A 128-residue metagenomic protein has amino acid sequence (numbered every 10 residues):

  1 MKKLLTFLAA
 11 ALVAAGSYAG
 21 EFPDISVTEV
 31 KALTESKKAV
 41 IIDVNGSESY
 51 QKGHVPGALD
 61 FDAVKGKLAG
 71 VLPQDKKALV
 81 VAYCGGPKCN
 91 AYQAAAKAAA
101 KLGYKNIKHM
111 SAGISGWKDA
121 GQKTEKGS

Functional and structural regions predicted by a protein language model:
K2-F7, A15-T28, A39, Q51-A82 (+1 more regions): Rhodanese-like catalytic fold shared by cysteine-dependent sulfurtransferases and DSP/PTP-type phosphatases
I41-D43: Structural scaffold elements adjacent to functional motifs in cytosolic proteins
G46-S49: Active-site-proximal loop/helix segments of hydrolase catalytic cores
